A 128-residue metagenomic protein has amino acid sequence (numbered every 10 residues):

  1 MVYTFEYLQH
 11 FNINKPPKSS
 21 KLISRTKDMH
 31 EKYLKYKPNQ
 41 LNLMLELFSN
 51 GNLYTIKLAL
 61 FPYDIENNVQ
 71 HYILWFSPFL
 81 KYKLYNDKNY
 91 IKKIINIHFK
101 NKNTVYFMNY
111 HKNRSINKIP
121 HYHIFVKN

Functional and structural regions predicted by a protein language model:
M1-N128: HIT superfamily nucleotide-processing domains
